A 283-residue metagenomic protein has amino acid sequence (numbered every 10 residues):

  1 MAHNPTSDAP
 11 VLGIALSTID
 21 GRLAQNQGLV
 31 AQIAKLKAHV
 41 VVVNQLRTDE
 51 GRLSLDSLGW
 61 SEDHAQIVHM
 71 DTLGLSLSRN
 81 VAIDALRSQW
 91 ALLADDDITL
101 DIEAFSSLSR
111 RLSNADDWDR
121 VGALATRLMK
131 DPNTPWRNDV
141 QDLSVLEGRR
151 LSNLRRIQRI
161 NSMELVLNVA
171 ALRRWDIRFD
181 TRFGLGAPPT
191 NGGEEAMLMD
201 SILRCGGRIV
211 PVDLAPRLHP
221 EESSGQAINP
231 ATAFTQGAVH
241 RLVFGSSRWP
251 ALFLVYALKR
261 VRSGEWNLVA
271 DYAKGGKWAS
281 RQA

Functional and structural regions predicted by a protein language model:
M1-L36: N-proximal low-complexity "stem/linker" segments adjacent to membrane-targeting elements
Q27-H69, S113: Acidic donor-binding segment of Leloir-type glycosyltransferases
M70-L86: Glycine-rich, basic loop-to-helix element that forms the pyrophosphate-binding segment of sugar-nucleotide handling
A91: Short aromatic/hydrophobic "clamp" motif used to bind/position activated sugar donors
E103-V140: Conserved donor NDP-sugar-binding/catalytic core segment of glycosyltransferases
E164-L172, F183-V210: A short, conserved alpha-helix in the catalytic core of glycosyltransferases
F183-T190, G206-A227, A238-H240: Active-site donor/metal-binding and catalytic loop motifs of nucleotide-sugar-dependent glycosylation enzymes
Q226-A283: Non-catalytic, C-terminal membrane-associated alpha-helical segments of glycosyltransferases
